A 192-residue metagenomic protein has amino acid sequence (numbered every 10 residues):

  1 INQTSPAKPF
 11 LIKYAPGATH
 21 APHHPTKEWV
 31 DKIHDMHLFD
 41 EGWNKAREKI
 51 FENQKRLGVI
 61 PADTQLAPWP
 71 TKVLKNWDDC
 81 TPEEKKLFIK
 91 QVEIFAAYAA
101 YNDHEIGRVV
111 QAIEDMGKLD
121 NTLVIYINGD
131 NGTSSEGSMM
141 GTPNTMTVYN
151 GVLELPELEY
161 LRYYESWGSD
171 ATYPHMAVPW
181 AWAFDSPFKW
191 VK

Functional and structural regions predicted by a protein language model:
I1-K192: Active-site-proximal cap/lid insertion segments
